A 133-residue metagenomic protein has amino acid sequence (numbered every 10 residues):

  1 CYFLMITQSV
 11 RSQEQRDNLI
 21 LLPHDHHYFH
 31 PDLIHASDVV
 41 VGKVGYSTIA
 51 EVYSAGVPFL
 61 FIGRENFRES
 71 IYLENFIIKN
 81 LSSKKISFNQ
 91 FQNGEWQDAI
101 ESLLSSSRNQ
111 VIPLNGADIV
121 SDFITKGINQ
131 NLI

Functional and structural regions predicted by a protein language model:
C1, V40, S83-K84, S106-N109: A general structural signal for well-ordered secondary-structure junctions
C1-V39: Donor-nucleotide binding loops and adjacent catalytic segments primarily of GT-B fold Leloir glycosyltransferases
I6, D32-I34, V39, I86-Q90 (+2 more regions): Catalytic-core helical/loop segments in enzymes performing group transfer/polymerization on anionic/lipid-linked
T7-Q15, H30, E74, I78-S82 (+2 more regions): Extended interaction regions within the primary functional domain
L21, S54-S102: Nucleotide-sugar donor-binding patch of glycosyltransferase catalytic domains
H27, Y46, I71, Q90 (+2 more regions): Electropositive phosphate-/nucleotide-binding environments in soluble metabolic enzymes
F29-Y72: A donor-sugar binding/catalytic signature common to diverse glycosyltransferases and related nucleotide-sugar
Q97-I133: C-terminal amphipathic helix plus adjacent low-complexity, charged tail appended to glycosyltransferase catalytic
